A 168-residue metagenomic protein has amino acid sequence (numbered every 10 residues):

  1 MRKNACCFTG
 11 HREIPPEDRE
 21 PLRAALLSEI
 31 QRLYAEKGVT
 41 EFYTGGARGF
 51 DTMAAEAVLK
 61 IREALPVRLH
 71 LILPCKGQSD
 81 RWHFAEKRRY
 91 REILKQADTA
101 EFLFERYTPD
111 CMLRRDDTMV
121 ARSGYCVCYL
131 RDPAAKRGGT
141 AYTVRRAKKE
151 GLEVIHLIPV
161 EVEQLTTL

Functional and structural regions predicted by a protein language model:
M1-L168: Acidic/glycine-enriched connector segments
